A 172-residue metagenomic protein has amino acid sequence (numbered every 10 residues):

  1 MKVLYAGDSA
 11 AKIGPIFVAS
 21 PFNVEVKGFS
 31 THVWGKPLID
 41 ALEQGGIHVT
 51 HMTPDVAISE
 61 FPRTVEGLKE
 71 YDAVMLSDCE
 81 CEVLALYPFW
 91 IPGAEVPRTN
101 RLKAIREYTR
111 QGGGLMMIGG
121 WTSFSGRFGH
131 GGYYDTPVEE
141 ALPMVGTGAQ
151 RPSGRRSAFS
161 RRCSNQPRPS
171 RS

Functional and structural regions predicted by a protein language model:
M1-V26: Short glycine-rich His-centered loop
V3-L4, G67-R127: Short alpha-beta junction capping motif
A6-A10, V33, T53-V56, L76-E80 (+1 more regions): Structural motif
S9-F17, G35, G114-S172: An acidic, glycine-rich "communication" segment
F22-E43: Short catalytic helix/loop segments, enriched in acidic residues and glycine and frequently bearing histidine
G28, T50-P54, I91-E95: Short, flexible loop segments at the rims of nucleotide/cofactor-binding pockets, characterized by
W34-L38, H51, G67, P97 (+3 more regions): Stable alpha-helical elements in mature extracytoplasmic
A41-E66: A short, well-structured beta->alpha microelement
